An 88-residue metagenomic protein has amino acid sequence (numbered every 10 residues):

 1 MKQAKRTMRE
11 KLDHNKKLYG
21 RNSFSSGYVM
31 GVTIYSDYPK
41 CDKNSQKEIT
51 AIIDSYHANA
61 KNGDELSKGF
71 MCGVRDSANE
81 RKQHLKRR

Functional and structural regions predicted by a protein language model:
M1-R88: Intrinsic-disorder/low-complexity detector
